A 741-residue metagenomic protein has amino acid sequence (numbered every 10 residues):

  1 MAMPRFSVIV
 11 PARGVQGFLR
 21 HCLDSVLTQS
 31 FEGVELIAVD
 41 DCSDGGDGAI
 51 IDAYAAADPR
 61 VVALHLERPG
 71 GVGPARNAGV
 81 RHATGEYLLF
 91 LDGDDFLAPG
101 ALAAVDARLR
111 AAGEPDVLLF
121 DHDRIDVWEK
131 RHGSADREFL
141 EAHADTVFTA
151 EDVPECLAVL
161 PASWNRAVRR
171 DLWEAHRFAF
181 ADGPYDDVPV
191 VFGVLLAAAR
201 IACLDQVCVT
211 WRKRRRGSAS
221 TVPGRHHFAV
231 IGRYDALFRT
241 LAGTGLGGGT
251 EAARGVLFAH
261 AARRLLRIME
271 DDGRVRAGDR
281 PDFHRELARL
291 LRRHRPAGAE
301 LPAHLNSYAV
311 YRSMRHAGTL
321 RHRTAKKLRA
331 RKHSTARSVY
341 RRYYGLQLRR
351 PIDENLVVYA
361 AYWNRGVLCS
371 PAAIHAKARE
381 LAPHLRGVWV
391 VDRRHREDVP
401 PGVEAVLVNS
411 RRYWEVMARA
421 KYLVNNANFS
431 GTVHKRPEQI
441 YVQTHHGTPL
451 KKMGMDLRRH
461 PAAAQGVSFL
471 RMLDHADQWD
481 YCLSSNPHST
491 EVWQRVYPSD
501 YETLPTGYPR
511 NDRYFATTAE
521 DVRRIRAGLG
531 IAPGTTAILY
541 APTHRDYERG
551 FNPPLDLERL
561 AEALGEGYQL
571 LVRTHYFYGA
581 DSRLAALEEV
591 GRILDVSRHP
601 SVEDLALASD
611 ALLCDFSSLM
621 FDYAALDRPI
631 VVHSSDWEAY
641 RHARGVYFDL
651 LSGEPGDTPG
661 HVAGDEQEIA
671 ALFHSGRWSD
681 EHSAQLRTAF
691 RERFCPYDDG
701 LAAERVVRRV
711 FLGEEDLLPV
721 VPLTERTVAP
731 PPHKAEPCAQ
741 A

Functional and structural regions predicted by a protein language model:
D40-I50, R68: A conserved acidic beta->alpha catalytic loop
L66-A83, F96: Glycine-rich, basic loop-to-helix element that forms the pyrophosphate-binding segment of sugar-nucleotide handling
L88: Short aromatic/hydrophobic "clamp" motif used to bind/position activated sugar donors
G93-L204, W211-H227: Donor-binding/catalytic cores of nucleotide-activated saccharide and glycerol-phosphate transferases/polymerases
I125-V127, G366-A382, R495-V496, T506-A586 (+3 more regions): Conserved catalytic-core segment of nucleotide-activated headgroup transferases in glycan assembly
R274-R350, A376, E380, Q740: Membrane-interface aromatic/basic loop that binds lipid-linked glycans or pyrophosphate carriers, typified by
R337-R341, L450-G550, L686, V720: A nucleotide-sugar donor-handling region in carbohydrate enzymes
P505, S618-F694: Catalytic binding pocket for nucleotide-activated donors in carbohydrate/polymer assembly enzymes
